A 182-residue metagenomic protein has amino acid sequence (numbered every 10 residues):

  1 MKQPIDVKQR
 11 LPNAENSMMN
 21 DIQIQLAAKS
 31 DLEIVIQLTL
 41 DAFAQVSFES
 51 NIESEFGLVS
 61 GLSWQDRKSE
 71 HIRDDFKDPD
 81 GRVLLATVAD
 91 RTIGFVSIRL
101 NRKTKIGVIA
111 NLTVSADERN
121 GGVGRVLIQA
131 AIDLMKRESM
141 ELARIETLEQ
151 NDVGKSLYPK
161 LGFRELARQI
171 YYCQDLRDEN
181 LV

Functional and structural regions predicted by a protein language model:
M1-E33, Q37, D41, S50 (+1 more regions): Conserved N-terminal entry element of GNAT/NAT acetyltransferase domains
L26-S30, Q37-A110, S115, I128-Q129 (+3 more regions): Acetyl-CoA-dependent GNAT
D31, T113, D117-E118, G122 (+3 more regions): Conserved functional loop/turn residues at catalytic and ligand-binding sites
I34, V126, V153: Charged catalytic carboxylate motif
V114, N120-D133, S156-K160: Conserved acetyl-CoA-binding loop-helix of GNAT-fold acetyltransferases
R119, I145-K155, Y172-R177: Conserved beta-strand-loop-alpha-helix junction that forms the acyl-donor binding cleft
M135-E146: Conserved GNAT acetyl-CoA-binding A-motif
